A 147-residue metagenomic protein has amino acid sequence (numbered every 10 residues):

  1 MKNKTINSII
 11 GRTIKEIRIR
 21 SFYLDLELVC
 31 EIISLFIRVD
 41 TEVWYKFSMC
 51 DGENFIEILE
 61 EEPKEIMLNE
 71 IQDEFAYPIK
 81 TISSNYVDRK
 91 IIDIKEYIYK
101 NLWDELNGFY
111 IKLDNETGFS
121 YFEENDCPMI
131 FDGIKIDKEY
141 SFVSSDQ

Functional and structural regions predicted by a protein language model:
M1-Q147: Surface-exposed, interaction-prone regions used to assemble/regulate multi-protein complexes
